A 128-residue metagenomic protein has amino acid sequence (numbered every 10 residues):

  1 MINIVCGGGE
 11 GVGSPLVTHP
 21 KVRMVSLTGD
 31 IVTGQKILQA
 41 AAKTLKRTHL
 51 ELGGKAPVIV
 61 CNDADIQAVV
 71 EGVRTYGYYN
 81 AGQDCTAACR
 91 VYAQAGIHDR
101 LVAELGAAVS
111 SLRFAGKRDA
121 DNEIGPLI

Functional and structural regions predicted by a protein language model:
M1-N3, R47-T48: Short beta-strand->loop structural element characteristic of the AMP-binding/adenylate-forming
N3-R23: A structured beta-alpha segment of the ubiquitous adenosine-cofactor-binding alpha/beta core
M24, D30-I128: ALDH superfamily catalytic-core signature
